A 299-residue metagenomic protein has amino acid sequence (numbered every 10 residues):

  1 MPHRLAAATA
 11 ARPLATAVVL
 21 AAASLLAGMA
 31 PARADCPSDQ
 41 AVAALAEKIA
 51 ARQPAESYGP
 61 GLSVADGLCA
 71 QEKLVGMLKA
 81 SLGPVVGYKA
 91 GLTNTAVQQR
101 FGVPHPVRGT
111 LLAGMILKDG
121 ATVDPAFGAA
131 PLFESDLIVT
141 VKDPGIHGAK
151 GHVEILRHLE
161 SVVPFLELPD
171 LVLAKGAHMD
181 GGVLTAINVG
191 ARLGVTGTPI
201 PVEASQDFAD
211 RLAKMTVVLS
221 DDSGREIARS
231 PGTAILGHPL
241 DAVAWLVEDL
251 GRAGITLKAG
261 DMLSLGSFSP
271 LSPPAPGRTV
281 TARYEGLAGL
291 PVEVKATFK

Functional and structural regions predicted by a protein language model:
M1-A11: N-terminal secretory signal peptides that target proteins for export/translocation
P13-G28: Bacterial N-terminal signal peptides
M29-A34: Sec/Tat signal peptide C-region and signal peptidase I cleavage site
D35-H238, P291-T297: Catalytic-core "active-site belt" of small-molecule-metabolizing enzymes, emphasizing His/Asp/Glu-rich regions
S269-S272, G286-L290: Short, charged beta-turn/beta-strand-edge "cap" motif at the junction between a beta-strand and an adjacent loop
